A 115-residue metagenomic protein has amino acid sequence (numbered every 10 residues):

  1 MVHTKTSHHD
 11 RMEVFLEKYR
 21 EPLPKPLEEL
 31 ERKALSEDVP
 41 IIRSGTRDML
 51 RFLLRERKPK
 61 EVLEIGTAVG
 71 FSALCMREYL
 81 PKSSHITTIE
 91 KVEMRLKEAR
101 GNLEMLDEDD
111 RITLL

Functional and structural regions predicted by a protein language model:
M1-L115: A short alpha-helical cap/connector motif
